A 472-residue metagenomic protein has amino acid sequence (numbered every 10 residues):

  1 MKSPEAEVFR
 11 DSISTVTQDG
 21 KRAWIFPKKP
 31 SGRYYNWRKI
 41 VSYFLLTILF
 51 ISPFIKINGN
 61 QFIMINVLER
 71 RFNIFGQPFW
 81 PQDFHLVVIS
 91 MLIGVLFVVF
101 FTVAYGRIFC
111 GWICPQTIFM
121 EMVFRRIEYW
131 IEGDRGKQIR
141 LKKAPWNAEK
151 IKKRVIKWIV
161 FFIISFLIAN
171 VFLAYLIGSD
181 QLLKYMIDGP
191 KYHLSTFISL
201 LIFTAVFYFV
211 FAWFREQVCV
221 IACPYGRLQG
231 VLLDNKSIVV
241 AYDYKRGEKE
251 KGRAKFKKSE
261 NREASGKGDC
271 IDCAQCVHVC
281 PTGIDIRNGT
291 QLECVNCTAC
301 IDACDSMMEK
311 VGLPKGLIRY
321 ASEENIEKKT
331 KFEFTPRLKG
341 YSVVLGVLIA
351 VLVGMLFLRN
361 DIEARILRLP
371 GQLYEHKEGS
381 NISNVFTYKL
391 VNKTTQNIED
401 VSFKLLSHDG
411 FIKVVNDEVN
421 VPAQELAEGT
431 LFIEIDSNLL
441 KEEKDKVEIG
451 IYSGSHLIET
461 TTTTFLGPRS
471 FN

Functional and structural regions predicted by a protein language model:
K2-K249, I301, P314-G346: Membrane-embedded alpha-helical bundles of multi-pass integral membrane proteins
T102-T117, F211-G226, N261-M308: Cysteine-centered iron-sulfur cluster-binding motifs in ferredoxin-type domains/subunits of redox enzymes
A350-Y374: Hydrophobic alpha-helical transmembrane segments in integral membrane proteins
N381-T387, E428, E442-V447: Short, solvent-exposed loop/turn segments enriched in Ser/Thr/Gly
L390-T394: Asparagine-centered strand-capping/turn motif at beta-strand->loop junctions
T395-G410: Short acidic, flexible loop segments centered on an aromatic residue
K413-N438: Intrinsically disordered, low-complexity Pro/Gly/Ser/Thr-rich segments with frequent PxxP/GP/PP motifs and embedded
D436-N472: Terminal connector regions
